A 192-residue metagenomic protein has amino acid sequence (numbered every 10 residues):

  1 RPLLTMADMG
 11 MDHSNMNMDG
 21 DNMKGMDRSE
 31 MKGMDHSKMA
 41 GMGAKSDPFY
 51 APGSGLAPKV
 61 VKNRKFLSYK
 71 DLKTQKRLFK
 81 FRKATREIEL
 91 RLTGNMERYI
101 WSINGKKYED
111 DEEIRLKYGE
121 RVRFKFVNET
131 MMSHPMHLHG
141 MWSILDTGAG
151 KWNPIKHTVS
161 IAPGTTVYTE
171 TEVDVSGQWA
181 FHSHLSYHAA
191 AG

Functional and structural regions predicted by a protein language model:
R1-G192: Copper-binding active sites and cupredoxin-like electron-transfer domains, recognizing His/Cys-rich ligand loops
